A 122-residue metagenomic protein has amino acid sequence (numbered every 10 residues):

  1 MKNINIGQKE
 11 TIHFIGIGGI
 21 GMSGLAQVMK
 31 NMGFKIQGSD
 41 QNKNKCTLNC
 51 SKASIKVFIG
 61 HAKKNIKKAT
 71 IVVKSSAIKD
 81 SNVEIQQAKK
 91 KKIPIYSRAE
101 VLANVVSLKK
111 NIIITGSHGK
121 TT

Functional and structural regions predicted by a protein language model:
M1-V101: N-terminal leader/targeting and accessory segments in enzymes
H13-F14, V28, A99-T122: Walker A (P-loop) phosphate-binding motif
